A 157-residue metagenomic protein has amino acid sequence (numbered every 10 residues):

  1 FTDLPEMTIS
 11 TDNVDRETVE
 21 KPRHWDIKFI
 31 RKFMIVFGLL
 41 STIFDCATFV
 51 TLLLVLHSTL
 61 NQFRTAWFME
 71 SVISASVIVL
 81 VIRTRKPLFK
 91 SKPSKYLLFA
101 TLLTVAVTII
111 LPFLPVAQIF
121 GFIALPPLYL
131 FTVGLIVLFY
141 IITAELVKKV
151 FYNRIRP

Functional and structural regions predicted by a protein language model:
F1-P157: C-terminal transmembrane helices and immediately adjacent loops/tails of multi-pass membrane transport proteins
